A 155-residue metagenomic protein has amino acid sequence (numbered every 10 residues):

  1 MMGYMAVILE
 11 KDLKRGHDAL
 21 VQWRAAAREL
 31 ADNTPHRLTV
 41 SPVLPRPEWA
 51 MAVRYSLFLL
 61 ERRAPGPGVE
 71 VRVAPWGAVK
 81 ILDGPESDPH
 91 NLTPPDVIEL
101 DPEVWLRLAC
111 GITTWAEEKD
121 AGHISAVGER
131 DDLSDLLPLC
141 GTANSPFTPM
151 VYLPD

Functional and structural regions predicted by a protein language model:
M1-D155: Feature captures hydrophobic
